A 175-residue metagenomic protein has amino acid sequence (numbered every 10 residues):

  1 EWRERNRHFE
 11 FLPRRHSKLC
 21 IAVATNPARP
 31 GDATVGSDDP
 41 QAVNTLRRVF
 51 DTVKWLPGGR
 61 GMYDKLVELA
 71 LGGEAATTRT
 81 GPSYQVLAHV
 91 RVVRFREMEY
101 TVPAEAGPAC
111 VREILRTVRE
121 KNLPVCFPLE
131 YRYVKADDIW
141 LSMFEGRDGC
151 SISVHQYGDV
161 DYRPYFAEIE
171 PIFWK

Functional and structural regions predicted by a protein language model:
E1-K175: Noncatalytic alpha-helical scaffold of FAD-dependent oxidoreductases
